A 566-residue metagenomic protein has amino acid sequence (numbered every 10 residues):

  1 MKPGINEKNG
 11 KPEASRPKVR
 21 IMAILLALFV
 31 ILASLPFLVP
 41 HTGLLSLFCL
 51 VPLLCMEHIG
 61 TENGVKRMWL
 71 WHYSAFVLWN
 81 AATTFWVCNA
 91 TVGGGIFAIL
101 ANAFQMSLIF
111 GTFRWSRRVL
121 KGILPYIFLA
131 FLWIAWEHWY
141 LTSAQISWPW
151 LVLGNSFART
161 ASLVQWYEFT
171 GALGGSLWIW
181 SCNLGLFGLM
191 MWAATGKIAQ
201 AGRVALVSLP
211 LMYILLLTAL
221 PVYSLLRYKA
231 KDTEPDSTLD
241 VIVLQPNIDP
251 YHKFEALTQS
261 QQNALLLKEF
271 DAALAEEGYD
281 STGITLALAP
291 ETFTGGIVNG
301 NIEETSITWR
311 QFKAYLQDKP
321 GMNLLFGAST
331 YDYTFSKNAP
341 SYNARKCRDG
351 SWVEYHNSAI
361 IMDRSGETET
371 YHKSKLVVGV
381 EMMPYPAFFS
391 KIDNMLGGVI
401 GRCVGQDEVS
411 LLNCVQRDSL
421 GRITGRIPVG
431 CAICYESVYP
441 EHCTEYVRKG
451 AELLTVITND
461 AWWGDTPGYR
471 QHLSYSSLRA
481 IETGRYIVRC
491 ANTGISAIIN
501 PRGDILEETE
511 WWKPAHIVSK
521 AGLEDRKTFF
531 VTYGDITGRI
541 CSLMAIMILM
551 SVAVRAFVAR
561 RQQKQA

Functional and structural regions predicted by a protein language model:
K2-K229, D465, R479-A480, L506 (+1 more regions): Membrane-embedded alpha-helical bundles of multi-pass enzymes that act on lipidic or dolichyl-linked glycan substrates
E7, A14-P17, G196, I214-Y279 (+4 more regions): Non-cytosolic juxtamembrane linkers/loops that tether extracellular or periplasmic domains to nearby transmembrane
S34-F37, G111, V243, A359-I361 (+4 more regions): Conserved hydrophobic/aromatic beta-strand scaffold that supports enzyme active sites
F37-L54, W79, Q245-P246, S281-G300 (+1 more regions): Short, conserved active-site loops that position catalytic residues or coordinate cofactors/metal ions across diverse
V87-N89, G93, L141-A172, S341-T444: Active-site catalytic loop in hydrolytic enzyme cores
I109, F113, F270-L274, V409 (+1 more regions): Generic structural signal for well-ordered alpha-helices, preferentially at hydrophobic/aromatic core positions
A130, L286, T294, I302-Y333 (+4 more regions): CN hydrolase (nitrilase-like) catalytic-core segments centered on the catalytic cysteine and neighboring Lys/Glu
S224-G379, L411-G425, C431, Y435: Soluble catalytic regions of membrane-associated enzymes that act on cell-envelope and secretory-pathway components
